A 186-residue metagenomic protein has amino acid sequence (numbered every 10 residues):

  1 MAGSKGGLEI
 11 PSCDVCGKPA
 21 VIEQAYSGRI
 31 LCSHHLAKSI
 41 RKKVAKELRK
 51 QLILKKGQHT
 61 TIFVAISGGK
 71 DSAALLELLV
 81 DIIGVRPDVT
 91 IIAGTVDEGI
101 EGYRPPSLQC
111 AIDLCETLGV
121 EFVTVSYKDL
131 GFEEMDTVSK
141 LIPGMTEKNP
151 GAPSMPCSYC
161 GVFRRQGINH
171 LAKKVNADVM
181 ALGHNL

Functional and structural regions predicted by a protein language model:
A2-L186: ATP-dependent adenylation/nucleotidyltransferase module used to activate substrates
